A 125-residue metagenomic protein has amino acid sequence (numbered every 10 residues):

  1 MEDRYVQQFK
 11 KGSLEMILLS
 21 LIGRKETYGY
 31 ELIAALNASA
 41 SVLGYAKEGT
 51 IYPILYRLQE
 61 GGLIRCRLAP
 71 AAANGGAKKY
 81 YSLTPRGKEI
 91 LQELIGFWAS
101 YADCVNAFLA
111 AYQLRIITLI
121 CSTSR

Functional and structural regions predicted by a protein language model:
M1-S13, L94: Intrinsically disordered, low-complexity serine/threonine- and proline-rich regulatory segments
Q8-T50: N-terminal helix-turn-helix DNA-binding core of bacterial DNA-binding proteins
I51-L58: Basic amphipathic alpha-helical segments that dock to polyanions
Q59-G76, S82: Beta-hairpin "wing" of winged helix-turn-helix
L83-G87: Accessory beta->alpha helical hairpin/"wing" motif in late/C-terminal subdomains of nucleic-acid enzymes
K88-R125: Amphipathic alpha-helical dimerization/coiled-coil segments that flank or bridge DNA-binding/regulatory modules
